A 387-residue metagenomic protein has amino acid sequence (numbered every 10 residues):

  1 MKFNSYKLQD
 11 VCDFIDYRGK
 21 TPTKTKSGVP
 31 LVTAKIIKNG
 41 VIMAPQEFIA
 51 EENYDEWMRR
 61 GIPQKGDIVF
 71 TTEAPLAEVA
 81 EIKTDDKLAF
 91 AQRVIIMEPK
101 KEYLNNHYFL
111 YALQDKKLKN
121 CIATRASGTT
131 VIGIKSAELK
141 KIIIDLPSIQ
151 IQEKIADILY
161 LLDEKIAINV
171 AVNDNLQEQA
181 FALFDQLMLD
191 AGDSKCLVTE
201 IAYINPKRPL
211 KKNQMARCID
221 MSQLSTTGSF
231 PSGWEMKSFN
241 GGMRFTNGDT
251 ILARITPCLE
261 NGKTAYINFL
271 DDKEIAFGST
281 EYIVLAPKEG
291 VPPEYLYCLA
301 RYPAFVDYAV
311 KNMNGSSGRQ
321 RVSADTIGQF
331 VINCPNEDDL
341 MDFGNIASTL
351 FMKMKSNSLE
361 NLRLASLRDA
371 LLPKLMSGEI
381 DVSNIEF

Functional and structural regions predicted by a protein language model:
M1-G19, K141-K211, T227, N333 (+1 more regions): Non-catalytic DNA-recognition/assembly elements of restriction-modification systems
S5-T21, K35-K65, T199-A253, C258-E260 (+3 more regions): Sequence-specific dsDNA recognition surfaces
T21-T23, F70: Single-stranded nucleic-acid-binding OB-fold domains
T33-A34, E52-Q114, K135, N247-F305 (+1 more regions): A short beta-sheet element
A34-K35, E73, A91-I95, L110-I151 (+3 more regions): Glycine-anchored helix-breaking recognition loops at helix->coil/strand junctions
R60-G61, I68, G242-M243, G344-S348 (+1 more regions): His/acidic/aromatic-lined binding-pocket segments of jelly-roll/cupin-type domains and related regulatory beta-sandwich
E386-F387: Amphipathic heptad-repeat alpha-helical coiled-coil/stalk segments that mediate oligomerization, filament/stalk
